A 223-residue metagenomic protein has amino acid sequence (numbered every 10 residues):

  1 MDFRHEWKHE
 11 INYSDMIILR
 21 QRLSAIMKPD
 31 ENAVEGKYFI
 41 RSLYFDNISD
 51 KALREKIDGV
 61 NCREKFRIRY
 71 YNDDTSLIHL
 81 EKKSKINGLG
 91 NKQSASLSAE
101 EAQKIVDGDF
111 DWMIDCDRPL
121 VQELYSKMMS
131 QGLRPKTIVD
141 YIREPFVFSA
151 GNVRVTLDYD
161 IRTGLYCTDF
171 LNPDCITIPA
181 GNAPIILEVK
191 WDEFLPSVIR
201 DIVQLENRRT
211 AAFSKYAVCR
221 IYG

Functional and structural regions predicted by a protein language model:
M1-G223: Phosphate-end processing signature that detects enzymes handling 5′-triphosphorylated RNA and polyphosphate
